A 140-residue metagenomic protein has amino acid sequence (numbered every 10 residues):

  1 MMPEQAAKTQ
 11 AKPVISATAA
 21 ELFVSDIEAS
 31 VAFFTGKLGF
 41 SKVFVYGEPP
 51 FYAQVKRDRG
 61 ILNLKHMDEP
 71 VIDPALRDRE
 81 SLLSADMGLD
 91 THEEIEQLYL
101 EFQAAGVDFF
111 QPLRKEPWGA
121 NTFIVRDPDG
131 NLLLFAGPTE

Functional and structural regions predicted by a protein language model:
M2-A19, S41-R126, G137-E140: Vicinal oxygen chelate
V24-D26, P117: Conserved beta-strand-loop-alpha-helix junction that forms the acyl-donor binding cleft
S30-T35, F102, D127-G130: Conserved active-site tyrosine of GNAT-family acetyltransferases
L38: Major-groove DNA-recognition helix of helix-turn-helix-type DNA-binding domains
